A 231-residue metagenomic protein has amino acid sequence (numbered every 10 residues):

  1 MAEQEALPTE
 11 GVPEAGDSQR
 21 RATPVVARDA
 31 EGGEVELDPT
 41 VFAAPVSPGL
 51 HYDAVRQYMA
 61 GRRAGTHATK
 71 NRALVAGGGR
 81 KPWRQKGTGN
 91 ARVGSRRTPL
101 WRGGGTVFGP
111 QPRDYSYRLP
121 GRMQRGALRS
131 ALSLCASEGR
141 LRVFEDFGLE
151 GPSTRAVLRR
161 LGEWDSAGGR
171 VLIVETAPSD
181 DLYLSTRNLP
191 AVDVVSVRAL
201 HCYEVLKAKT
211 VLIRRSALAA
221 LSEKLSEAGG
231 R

Functional and structural regions predicted by a protein language model:
M1-A64, G109-R231: Extended polybasic, low-complexity segments that bind anionic RNA or targeting/receptor surfaces
G49-K86: A short, flexible low-complexity segment enriched in Lys/Arg and Gly/Pro that occurs in N-terminal basic tails
R72-F108: Glycine/serine-rich anion-binding loops at beta->alpha junctions that coordinate negatively charged ligand groups
